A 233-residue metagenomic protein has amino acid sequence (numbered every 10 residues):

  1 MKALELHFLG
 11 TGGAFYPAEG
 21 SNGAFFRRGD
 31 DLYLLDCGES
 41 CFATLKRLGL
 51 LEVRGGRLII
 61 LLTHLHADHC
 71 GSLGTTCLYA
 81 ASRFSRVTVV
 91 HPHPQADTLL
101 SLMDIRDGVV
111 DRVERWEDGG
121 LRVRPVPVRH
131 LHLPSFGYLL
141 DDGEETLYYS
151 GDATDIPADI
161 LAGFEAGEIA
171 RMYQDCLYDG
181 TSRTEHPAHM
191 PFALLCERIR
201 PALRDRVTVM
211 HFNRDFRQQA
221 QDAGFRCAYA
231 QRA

Functional and structural regions predicted by a protein language model:
M1-G49, S135-D152, R171: Conserved beta-strand hairpin/beta-sheet module of binuclear metal-dependent hydrolase folds, prominently
D30-Y33, F84-V89, T146-L147, L203-V207: Short active-site oxyanion
D31, S40-V90, E168-M172: Active-site metal-binding motif and surrounding structural segment of the metallo-beta-lactamase
L34-G38, G56-D68, H91-P92, Y148-A153 (+3 more regions): Active-site neighborhood of phospho(di)ester-bond hydrolases with catalytic His/Asp-centered motifs
E39-S40, Q95, R129-H132, A153-I156 (+1 more regions): Short beta->alpha connector loops
K46-R54, W116-G119, D159-A166: Short amphipathic alpha-helix with an adjacent loop that forms part of the alpha/beta core around
F84-F136, D141-G143, C227-R232: Metallo-beta-lactamase
I156-A233: Cap/insert and terminal regions of metallo-dependent hydrolase folds
